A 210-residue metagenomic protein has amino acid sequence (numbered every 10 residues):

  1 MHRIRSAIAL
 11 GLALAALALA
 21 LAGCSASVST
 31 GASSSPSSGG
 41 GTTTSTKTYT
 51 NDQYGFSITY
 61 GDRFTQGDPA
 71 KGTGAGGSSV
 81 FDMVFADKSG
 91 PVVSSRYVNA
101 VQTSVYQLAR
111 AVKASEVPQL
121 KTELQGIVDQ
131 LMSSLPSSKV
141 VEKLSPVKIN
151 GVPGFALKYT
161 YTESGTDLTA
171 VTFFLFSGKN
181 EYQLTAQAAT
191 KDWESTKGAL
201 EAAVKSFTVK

Functional and structural regions predicted by a protein language model:
H2-G90, T166-D167, Q187-K210: N-terminal targeting sequences that direct proteins away from the cytosol to non-cytosolic compartments
R5, G41, S45, S104-L108 (+7 more regions): Generic alpha-helix detector with strongest preference for long hydrophobic helices that associate with membranes
A7, A13-C24, A111, E123 (+6 more regions): Low-complexity, intrinsically disordered/propeptide-like segments
G11, N51, K139, V171-F173 (+1 more regions): Generic hydrophobic alpha-helical membrane-segment signal
F56, N99-A100, Y182: Small-molecule pocket liners
G61-T65, N99-V105, F174-F176: A short, sequence-level motif marking secondary-structure junctions
G72-A170: Conserved polar/disulfide-associated segments of primarily extracytoplasmic proteins
S145-K210: Short, well-structured beta-strand
